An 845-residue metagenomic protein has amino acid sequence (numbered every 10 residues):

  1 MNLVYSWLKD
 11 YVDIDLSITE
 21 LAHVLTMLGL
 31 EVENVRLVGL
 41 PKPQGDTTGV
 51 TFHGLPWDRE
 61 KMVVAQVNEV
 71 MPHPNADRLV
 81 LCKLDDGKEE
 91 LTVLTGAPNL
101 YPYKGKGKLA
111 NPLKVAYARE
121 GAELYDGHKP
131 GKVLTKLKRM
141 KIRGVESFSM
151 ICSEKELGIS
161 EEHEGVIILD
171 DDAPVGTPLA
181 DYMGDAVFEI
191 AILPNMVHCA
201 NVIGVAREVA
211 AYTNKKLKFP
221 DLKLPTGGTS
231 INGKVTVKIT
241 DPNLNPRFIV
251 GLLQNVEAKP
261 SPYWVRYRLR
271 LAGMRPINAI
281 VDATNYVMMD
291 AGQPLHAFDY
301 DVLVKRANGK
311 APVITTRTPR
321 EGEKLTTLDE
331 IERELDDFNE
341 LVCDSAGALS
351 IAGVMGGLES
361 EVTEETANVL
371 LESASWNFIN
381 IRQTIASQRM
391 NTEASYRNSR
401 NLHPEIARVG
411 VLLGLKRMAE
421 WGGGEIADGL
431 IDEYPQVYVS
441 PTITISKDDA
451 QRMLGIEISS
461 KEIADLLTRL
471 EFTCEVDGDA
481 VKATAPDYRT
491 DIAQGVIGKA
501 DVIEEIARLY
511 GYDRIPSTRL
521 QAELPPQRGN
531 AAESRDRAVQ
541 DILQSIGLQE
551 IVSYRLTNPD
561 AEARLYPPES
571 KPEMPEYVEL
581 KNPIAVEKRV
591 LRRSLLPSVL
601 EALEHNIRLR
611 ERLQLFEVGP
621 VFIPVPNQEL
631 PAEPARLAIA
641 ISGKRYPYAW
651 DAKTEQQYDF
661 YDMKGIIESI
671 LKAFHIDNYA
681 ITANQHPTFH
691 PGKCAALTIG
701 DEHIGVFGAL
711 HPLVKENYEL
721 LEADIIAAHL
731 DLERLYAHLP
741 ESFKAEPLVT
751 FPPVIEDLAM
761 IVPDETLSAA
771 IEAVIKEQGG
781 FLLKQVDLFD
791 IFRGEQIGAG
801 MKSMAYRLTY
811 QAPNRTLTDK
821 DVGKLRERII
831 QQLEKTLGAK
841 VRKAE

Functional and structural regions predicted by a protein language model:
M1-T229, L370, E393, R397 (+3 more regions): Phosphate-backbone binding interfaces of nucleic-acid-interacting proteins
N2, R469-V476, F616, A632 (+2 more regions): A carboxyl-terminal module marker
Y5, H23-G29, F52-G54, V80 (+2 more regions): Glycine/proline-enriched, intrinsically flexible loops and inter-domain linkers
T48-H53, V63-L94, Y267, T284-E361: Conserved mixed alpha/beta core segments that line enzyme active sites in large multi-domain catalysts
V70-P72, L137-M140, T315-M355, E359-V362 (+6 more regions): Class II aminoacyl-tRNA synthetase-like tRNA-binding/catalytic domains
I142-C152, Y182, A186, E340-V439 (+2 more regions): Mobile "lid/hinge" segments at catalytic clefts and subdomain interfaces of large enzymes
G204, I443-L613, T809-Q811, D821-E845: Extended, well-folded interaction surfaces typified by the phenylalanyl-tRNA synthetase beta subunit core
Y212-I239, G422-A450, E457, V502: Terminal amphipathic helices with adjacent charged low-complexity linkers/tails
